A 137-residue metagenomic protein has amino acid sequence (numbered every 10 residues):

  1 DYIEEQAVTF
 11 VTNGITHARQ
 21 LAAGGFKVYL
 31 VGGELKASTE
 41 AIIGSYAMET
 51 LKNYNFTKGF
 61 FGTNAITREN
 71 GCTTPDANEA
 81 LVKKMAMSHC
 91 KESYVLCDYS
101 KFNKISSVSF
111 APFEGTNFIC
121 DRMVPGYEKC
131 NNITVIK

Functional and structural regions predicted by a protein language model:
D1-Y2, Q20: A short acidic, amphipathic alpha-helical/loop segment
E5-F10, E114-N117: Short active-site oxyanion
N13: Glycine-rich beta-strand-to-loop/alpha-helix junction loops that act as flexible
T16-K137: Conserved phosphate- and dinucleotide-binding cores of soluble alpha/beta proteins, encompassing both enzyme active
